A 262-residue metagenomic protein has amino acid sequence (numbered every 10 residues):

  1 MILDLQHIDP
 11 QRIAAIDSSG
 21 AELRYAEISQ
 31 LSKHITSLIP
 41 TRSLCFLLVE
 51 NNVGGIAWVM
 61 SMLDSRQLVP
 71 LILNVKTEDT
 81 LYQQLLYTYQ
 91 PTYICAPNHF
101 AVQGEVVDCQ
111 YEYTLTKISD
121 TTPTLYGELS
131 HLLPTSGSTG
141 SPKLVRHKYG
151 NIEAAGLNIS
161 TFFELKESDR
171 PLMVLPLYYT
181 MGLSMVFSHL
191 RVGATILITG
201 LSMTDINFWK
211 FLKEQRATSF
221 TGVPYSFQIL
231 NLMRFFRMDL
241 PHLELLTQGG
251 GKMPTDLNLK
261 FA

Functional and structural regions predicted by a protein language model:
I2-D4, V53-I72, I159-T161, T180-V192: Hydrophobic alpha-helical segments in the ANL/AMP-binding
Q6, P10, Y111-P134, S141 (+1 more regions): Conserved pre-ATP/AMP-binding loop-to-beta segment of ANL
I8-P40, T80-Q83, H147-G150: Conserved AMP-binding/adenylate-forming core of the ANL superfamily
A21, T80-G127, S141, L246: ANL superfamily adenylate-forming
R24-Y25, T122, L129-L157: Conserved AMP-binding A3 loop
H34-K76, V174-P176: Conserved AMP-binding/adenylate-forming
F100, A217-K260: Adenylate-forming
E153-R170, T180-S219: Conserved AMP-binding/adenylation subdomain of ANL enzymes
